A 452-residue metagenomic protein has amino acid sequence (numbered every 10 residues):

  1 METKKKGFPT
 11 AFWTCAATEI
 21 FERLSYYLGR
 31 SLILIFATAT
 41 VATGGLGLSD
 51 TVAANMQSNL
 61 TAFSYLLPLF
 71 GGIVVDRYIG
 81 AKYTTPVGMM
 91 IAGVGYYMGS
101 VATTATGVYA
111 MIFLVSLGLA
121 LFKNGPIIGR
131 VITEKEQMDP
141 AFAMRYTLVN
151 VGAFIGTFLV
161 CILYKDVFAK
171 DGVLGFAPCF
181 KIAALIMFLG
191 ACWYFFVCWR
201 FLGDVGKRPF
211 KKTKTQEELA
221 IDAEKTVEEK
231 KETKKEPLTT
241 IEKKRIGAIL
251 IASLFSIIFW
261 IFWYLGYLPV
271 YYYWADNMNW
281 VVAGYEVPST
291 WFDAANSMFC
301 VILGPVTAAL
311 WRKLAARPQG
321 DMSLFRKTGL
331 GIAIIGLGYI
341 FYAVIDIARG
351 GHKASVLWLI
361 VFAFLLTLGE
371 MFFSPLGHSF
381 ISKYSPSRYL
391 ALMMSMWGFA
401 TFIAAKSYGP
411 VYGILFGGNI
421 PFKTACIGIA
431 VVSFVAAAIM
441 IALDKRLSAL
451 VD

Functional and structural regions predicted by a protein language model:
M1-T14, K135-D139, F154, C161-Y285 (+4 more regions): Intracellular loop-helix junctions on the cytosolic face of multi-pass helical membrane proteins
S31-A54, G266-F292: Short amphipathic helix-loop junctions that connect adjacent transmembrane helices in Major Facilitator Superfamily/SLC
N55-V75, A294-A309: Central cavity-lining transmembrane alpha-helices of secondary-active solute carriers, predominantly the Major
P68-T103: Conserved MFS/SLC helix-loop-helix module at the cytosolic interface between two early adjacent transmembrane helices
M90-T104, V108, L330-G351: C-terminal ends and interior cores of transmembrane alpha-helices in multi-pass membrane transporters/permeases
G95, T106-F122, H352-F372: Hydrophobic core of transmembrane alpha-helices in multi-pass small-molecule transporters, especially MFS/SLC-type
L121-E134, M371-S385: Intracellular juxtamembrane helix-capping segments at the cytosolic ends of symmetry-related transmembrane helices
D139-K165, A183-G190, N296-C300, M394-Y408: Glycine-rich segments within core transmembrane alpha-helices of 12-TM secondary carriers
